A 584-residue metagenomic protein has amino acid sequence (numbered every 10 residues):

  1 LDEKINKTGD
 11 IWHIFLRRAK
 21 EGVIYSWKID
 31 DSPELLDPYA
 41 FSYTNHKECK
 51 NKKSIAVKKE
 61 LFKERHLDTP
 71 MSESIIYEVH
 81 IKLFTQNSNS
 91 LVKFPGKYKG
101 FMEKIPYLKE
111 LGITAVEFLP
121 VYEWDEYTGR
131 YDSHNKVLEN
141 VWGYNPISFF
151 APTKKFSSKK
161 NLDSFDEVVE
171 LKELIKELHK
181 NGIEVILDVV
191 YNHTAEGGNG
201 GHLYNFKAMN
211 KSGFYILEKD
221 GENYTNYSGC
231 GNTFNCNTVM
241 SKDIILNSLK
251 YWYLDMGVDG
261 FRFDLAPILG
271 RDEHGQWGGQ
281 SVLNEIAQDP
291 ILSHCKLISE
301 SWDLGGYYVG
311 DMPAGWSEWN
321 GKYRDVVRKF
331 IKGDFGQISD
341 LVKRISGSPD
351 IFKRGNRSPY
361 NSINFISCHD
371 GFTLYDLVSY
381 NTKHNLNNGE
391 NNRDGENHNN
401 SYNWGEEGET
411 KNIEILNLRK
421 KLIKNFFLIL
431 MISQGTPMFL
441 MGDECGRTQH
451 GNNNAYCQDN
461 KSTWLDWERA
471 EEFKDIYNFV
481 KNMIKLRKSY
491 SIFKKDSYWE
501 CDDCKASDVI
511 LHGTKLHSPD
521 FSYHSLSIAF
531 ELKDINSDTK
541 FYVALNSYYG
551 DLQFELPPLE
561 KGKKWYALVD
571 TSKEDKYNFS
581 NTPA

Functional and structural regions predicted by a protein language model:
N6-G96: The feature marks proteins involved in alpha-glucan
Y43-K50, D272-E273, G278-M441, C445-G446 (+4 more regions): Conserved alpha/beta catalytic core and glycan-binding cleft of carbohydrate-active enzymes
I75-Y77, V116-F118, V185-L187, F261 (+2 more regions): Hydrophobic faces of well-ordered beta-strands that scaffold small-molecule active sites in alpha/beta enzyme cores
H80-K99, E103-V258, L265-I291, I351: Substrate-binding/active-site clefts of carbohydrate-active enzymes
Q86-N89, D376-L377, H450-A455, D551-P557: Cytochrome P450 core scaffold surrounding the K-helix E-X-X-R motif and the conserved "meander" helix-loop region
S164-F165, T233-K242, K250, W464-R487: A short, structured beta-strand-centered segment in the mid-to-C-terminal lobe of catalytic cores from group-transfer
I423-G451, A470, K474-F541: Glycan-recognition and catalytic regions of carbohydrate-active enzymes
Y549-A584: C-terminal beta-sandwich/jelly-roll accessory domains of carbohydrate-active enzymes
